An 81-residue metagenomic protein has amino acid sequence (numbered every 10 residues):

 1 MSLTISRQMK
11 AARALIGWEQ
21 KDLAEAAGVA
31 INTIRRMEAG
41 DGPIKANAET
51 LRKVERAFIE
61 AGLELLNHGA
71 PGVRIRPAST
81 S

Functional and structural regions predicted by a protein language model:
M1-I5: A detector for short, charged/polar N-terminal pre-domain segments
M9-D22: Short basic helix-loop element that most often maps to the first helix and adjoining turn of HTH DNA-binding modules
A12, A26, M37: Residues in the recognition helix of alpha-helical DNA-binding motifs
V29-K45: Recognition helix of helix-turn-helix/homeodomain-like DNA-binding domains that insert into the DNA major groove
A48-L66: DNA major-groove recognition helix of helix-turn-helix/homeodomain DNA-binding modules
L63-S81: Helix-turn-helix/homeodomain-like alpha-helical modules used for DNA recognition and transcription-factor dimerization
